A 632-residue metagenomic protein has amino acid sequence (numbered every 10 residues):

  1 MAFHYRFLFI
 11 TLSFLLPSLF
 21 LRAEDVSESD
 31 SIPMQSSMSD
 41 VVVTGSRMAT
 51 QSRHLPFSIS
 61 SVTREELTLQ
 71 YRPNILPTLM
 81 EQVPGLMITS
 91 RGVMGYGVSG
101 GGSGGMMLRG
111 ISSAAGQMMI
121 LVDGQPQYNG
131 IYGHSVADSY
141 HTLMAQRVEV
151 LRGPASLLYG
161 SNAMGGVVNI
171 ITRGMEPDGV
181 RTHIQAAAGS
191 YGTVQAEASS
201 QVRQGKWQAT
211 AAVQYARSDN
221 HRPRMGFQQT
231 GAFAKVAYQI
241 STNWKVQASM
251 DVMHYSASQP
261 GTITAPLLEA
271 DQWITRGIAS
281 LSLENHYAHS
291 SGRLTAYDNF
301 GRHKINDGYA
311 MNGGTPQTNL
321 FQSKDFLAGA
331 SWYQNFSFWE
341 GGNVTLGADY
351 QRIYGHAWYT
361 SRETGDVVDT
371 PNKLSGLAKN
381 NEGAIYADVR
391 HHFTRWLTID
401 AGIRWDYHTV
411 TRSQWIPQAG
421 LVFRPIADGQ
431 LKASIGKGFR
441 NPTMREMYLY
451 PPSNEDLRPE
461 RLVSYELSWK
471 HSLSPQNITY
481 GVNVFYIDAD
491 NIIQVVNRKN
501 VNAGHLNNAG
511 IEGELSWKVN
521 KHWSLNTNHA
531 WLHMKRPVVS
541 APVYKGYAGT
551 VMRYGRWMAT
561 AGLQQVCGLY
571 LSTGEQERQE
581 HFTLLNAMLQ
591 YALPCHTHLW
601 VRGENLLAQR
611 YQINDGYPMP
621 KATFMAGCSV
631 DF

Functional and structural regions predicted by a protein language model:
E24-T68, L76, N483: Short, acidic, small-residue-rich periplasmic hinge/interaction motif at the N-terminus of Gram-negative outer-membrane
D25, S218-M225, N243-L327: Flexible loop and strand-edge segments within Gram-negative outer membrane beta-barrel domains
P77-Q125: Extracytoplasmic beta-strand/coil segments of soluble accessory domains associated with Gram-negative outer-membrane
Q125-R152: Short acidic/polar hinge/loop motifs at secondary-structure boundaries that mediate gating or recognition
V167, I171-V202, V213, S218-M225: Short strand-turn segments of transmembrane beta-barrel domains in outer membranes, especially the first one or two
E197, W207, R293-D307, I353-G355 (+4 more regions): Membrane-embedded beta-barrel scaffold of Gram-negative outer-membrane proteins
S241, W339-N343, D369-I487, G549-V551 (+2 more regions): Structural signature of Gram-negative outer-membrane beta-barrels, strongest in the C-terminal barrel of TonB-dependent
H392-R395, V484-D488, N502-L571, H598-L599 (+1 more regions): Gram-negative outer-membrane beta-barrel transporters
